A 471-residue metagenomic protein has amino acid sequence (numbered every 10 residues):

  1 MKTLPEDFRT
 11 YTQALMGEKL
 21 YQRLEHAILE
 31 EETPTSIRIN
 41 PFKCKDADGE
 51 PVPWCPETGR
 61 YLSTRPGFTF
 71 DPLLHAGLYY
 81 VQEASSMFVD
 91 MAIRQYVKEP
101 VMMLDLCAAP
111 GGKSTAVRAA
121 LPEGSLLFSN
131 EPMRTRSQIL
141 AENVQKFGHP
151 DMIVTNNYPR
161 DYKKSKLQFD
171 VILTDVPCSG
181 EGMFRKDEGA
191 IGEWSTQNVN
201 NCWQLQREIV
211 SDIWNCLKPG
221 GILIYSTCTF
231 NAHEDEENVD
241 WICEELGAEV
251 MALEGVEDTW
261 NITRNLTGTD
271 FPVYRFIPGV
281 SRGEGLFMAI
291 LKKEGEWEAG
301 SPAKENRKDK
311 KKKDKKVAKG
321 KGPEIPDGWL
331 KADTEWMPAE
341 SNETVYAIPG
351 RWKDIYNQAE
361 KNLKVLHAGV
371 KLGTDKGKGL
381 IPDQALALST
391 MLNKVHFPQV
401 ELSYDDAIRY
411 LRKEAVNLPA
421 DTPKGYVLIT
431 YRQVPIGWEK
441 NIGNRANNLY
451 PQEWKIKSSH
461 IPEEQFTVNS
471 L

Functional and structural regions predicted by a protein language model:
M1-K45, S63, E294-L471: Polybasic, low-complexity RNA-engagement segments
P56-Q95, L140, L449-P451: Class I SAM-dependent transferase core
E99-A109: Conserved class I S-adenosyl-L-methionine
P110-E123: Conserved SAM-binding loop of SAM-dependent methyltransferases across substrates and taxa, primarily the Class I
P122, L217-P219: Helix-to-beta-strand junctions that scaffold the AdoMet/dcAdoMet cofactor pocket in Class I SAM-dependent enzymes
N130-L167, T174: S-adenosyl-L-methionine
T135, D170-D212, C228-E236: Mobile active-site "lid"/loop adjacent to the S-adenosyl-L-methionine
F169, I222-Y225, F230-D354: Class I S-adenosyl-L-methionine
